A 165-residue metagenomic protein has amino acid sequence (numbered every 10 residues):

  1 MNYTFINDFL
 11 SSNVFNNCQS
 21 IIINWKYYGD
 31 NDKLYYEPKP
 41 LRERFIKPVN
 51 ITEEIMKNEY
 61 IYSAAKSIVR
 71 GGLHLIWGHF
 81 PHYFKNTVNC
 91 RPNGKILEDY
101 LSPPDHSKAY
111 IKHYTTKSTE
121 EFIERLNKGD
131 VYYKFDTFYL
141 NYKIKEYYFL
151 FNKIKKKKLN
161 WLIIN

Functional and structural regions predicted by a protein language model:
M1-N165: Catalytic-site signature of metal-activated, phosphate-bearing donor transferases, centered on the GT-A/GT-A-like
